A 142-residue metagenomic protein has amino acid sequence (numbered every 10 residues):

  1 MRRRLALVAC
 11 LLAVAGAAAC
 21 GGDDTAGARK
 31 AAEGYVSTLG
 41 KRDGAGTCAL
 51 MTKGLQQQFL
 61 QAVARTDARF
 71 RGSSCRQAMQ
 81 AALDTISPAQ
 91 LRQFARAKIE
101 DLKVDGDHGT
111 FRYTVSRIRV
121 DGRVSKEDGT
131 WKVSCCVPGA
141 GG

Functional and structural regions predicted by a protein language model:
M1-A9: Bacterial N-terminal signal peptides that target proteins for export
V14, K41-R42, R69: Processing junctions and N-termini across compartments
V14, T52, M79, G139-A140: Extracellular/secretory pathway and lumenal proteins
A15-A19: C-terminal motif of bacterial Sec signal peptides marking the signal peptidase cleavage site
G21-D24: Bacterial signal peptide processing site
A26-D43, T47-L50: Short, aromatic-enriched amphipathic alpha-helices that serve as compact interaction elements
A45-L102: Short solvent-exposed beta->alpha transition segments
I86-G142: Exposed beta-sheet edge and beta->alpha loop/turn motif
